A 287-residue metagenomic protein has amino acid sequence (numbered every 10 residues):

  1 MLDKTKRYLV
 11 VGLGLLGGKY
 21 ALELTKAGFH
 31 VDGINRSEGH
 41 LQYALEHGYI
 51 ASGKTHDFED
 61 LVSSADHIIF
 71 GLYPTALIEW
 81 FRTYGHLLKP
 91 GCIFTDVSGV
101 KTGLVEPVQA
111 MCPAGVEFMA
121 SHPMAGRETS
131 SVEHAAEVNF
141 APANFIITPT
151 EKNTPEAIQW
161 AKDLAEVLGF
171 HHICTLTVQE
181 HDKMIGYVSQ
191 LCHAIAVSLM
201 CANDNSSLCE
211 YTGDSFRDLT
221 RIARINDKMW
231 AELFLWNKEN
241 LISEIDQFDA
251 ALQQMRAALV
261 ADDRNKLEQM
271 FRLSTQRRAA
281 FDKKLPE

Functional and structural regions predicted by a protein language model:
M1-S63, H67: NAD(P)+-binding Rossmann beta1-loop-alpha1 motif at the extreme N-terminus of oxidoreductases
R7, H30-D32, E117, N144 (+1 more regions): Residues at the starts of beta-strands that form the adenosine-phosphate
R36, L72-Y73, V97: Short beta->alpha hinge that forms the Motif I/post-I loop of the SAM-binding pocket
F58-L88, C92-I93: Rossmann-like NAD(P)-binding element
W80-E133: Rossmann-like NAD(P)(H) cofactor-binding subdomain of soluble oxidoreductases
E137-I222: Internal alpha-helical scaffold of NAD(P)-dependent oxidoreductase catalytic cores
S207-R277: Interdomain hinge/lid region at the active-site interface of Rossmann-like NAD(P)-dependent oxidoreductases
